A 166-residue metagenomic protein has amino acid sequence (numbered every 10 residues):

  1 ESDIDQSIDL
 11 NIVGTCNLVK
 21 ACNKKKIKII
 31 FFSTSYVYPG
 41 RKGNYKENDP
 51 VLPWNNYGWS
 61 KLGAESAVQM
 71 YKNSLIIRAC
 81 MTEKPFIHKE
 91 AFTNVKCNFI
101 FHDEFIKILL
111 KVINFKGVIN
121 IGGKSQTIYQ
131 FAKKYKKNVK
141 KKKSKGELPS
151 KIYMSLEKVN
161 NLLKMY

Functional and structural regions predicted by a protein language model:
E1-L10, A21-N23: NAD(P)H-binding glycine-rich loop region in Rossmannoid oxidoreductase-like domains and their noncatalytic homologs
I8, I12, D49-L62, V95-D103 (+1 more regions): Short-chain dehydrogenase/reductase
C16-L52: Conserved Rossmann-fold NAD(P)-dependent oxidoreductase catalytic core, especially the SDR/UDP-sugar
I29-S33, L75-R78, N98, N120: Structural signature of the Rossmann-like NAD(P)-dependent dehydrogenase/reductase core
L52-C80: Active-site Tyr-X1-5-Lys
A79-N114: Substrate-positioning beta->alpha
I108-M154: Mid/C-terminal beta-alpha module of Rossmann-like enzyme folds, strongest in SDR-family dehydrogenases/epimerases
